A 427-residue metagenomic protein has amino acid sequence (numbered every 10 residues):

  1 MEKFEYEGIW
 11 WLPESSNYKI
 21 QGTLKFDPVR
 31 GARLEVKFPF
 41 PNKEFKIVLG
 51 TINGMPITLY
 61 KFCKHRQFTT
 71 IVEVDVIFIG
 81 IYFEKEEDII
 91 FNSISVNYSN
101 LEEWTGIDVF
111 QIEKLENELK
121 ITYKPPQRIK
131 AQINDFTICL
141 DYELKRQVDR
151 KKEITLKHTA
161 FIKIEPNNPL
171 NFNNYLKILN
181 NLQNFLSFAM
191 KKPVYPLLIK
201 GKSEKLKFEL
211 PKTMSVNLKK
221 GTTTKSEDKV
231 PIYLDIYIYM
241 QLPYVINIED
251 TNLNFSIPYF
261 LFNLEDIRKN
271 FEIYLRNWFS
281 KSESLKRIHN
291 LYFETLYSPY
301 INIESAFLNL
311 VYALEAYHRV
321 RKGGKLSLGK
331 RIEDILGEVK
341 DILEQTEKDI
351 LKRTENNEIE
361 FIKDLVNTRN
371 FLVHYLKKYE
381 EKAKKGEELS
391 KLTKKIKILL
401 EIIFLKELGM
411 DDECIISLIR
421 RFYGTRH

Functional and structural regions predicted by a protein language model:
M1-P193: Long, contiguous, compositionally biased segments that the model treats as domain-scale units
T23, T51, T58, T69-T70 (+14 more regions): Residue-identity detector for threonine
E84, K114, T122-P126, A131-I133 (+4 more regions): A generic structural signal for short, non-catalytic loop/turn and secondary-structure boundary residues
F161-D250: Basic/polar, acidic-poor N-terminal "presequence/leader" segments that form or can form short amphipathic helices
K207, S215, K220-H427: Amphipathic, oligomerization/interface secondary-structure segments
